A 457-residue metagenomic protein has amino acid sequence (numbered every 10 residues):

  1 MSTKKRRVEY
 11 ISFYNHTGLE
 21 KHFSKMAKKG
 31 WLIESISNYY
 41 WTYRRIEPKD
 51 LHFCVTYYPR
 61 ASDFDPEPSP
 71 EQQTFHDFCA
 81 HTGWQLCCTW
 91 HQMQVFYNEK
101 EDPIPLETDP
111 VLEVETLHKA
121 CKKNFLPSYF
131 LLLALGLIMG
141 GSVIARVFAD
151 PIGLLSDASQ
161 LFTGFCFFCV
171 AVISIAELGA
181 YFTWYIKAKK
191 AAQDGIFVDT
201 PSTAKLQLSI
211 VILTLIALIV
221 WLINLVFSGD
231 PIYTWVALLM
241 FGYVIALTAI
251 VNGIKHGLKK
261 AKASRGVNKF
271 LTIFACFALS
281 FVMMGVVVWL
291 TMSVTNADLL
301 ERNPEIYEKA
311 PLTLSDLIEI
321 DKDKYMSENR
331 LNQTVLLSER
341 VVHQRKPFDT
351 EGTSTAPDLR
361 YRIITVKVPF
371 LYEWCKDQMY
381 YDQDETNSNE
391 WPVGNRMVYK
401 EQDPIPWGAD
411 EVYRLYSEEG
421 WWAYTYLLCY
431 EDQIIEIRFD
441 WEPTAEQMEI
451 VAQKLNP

Functional and structural regions predicted by a protein language model:
S2-P127, A145-I152: Membrane-protein extramembrane domains
A120-A191, A204-I223: Core alpha-helical transmembrane segments of integral membrane proteins
F130-L131, F197-A217, N268-F281: Transmembrane alpha-helical segments of multi-pass membrane proteins
G179-A204, N252-N268: Cytoplasmic membrane-interface regions of multi-pass membrane proteins
V220-K255: Membrane-embedded alpha-helical segments of integral membrane proteins
V236-F241, N296-Y424, Y430: Short, solvent-exposed recognition patches
A261-A297: Internal/C-terminal transmembrane anchor helices
I437-P457: Surface-exposed amphipathic alpha-helical segments
